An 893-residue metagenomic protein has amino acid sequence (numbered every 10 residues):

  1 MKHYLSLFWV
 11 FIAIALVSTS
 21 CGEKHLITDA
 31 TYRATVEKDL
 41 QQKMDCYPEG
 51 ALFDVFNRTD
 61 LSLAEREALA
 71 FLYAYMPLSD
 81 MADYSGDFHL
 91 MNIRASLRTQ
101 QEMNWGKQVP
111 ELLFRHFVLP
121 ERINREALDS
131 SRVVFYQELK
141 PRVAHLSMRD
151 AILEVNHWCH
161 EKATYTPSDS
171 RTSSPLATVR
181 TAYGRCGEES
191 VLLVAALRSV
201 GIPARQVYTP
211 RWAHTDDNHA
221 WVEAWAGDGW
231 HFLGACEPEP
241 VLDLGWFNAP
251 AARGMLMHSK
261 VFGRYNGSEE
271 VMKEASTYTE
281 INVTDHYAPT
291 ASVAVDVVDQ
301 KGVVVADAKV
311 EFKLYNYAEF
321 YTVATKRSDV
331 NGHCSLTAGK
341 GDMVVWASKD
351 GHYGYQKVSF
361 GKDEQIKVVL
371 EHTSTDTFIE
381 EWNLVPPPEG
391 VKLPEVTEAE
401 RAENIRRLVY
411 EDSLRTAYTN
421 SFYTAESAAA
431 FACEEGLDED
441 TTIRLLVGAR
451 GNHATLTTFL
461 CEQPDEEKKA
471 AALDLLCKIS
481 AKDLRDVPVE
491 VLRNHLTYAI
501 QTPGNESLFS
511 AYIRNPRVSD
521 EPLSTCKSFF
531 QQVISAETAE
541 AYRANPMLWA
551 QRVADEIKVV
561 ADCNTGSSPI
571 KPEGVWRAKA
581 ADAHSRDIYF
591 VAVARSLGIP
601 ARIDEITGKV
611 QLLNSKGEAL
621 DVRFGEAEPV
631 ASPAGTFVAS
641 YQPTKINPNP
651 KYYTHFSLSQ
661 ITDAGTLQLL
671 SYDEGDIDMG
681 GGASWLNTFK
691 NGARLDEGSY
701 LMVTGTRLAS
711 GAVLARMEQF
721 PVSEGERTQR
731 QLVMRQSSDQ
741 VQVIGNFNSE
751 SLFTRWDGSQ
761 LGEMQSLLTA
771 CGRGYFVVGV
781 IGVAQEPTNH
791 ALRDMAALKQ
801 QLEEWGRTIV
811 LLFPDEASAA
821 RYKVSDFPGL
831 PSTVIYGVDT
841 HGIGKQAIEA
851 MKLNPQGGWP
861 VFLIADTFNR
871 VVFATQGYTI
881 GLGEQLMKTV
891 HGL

Functional and structural regions predicted by a protein language model:
L26, P141-L146, A151-H157, T166-L176 (+7 more regions): Hydrophobic/aromatic-rich core segments of domains that either
T28-T181, D217, A399-E403, R407-A578: Secondary-structure boundary elements
G227, D329-V345, K349-H352, V358-E364 (+4 more regions): Short Pro-Gly-centered beta-turn/loop motif in secreted/extracellular proteins
A291-G302, G332, G635-P648: A short, amphipathic beta-strand motif
Q300-E319, K340-D342, N545-L548, K645-G675 (+1 more regions): Short, ordered, surface-exposed loop/turn motifs in non-cytosolic proteins
S766-M795, T808-L812: Short active-site neighborhood of thiol/selenol oxidoreductases, capturing the structured segment around
V824-W859: Short, internal strand/loop/helix patches that form the active-site neighborhood or redox-interaction surface
G857-Q876: A short, hydrophobic beta-strand/beta-hairpin element that forms part of a small beta-sheet core
